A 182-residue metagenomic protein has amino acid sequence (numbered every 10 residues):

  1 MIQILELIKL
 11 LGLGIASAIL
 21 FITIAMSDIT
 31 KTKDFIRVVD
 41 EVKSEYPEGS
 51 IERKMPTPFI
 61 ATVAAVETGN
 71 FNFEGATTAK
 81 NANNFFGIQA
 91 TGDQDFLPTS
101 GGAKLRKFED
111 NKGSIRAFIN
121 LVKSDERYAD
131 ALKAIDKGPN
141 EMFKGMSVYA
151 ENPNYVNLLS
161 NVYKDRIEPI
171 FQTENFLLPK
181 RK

Functional and structural regions predicted by a protein language model:
I2-G14: N-terminal Sec-pathway targeting helices
I15, F21-K182: Catalytic cores of secreted/periplasmic lytic hydrolases that degrade extracellular macromolecules
